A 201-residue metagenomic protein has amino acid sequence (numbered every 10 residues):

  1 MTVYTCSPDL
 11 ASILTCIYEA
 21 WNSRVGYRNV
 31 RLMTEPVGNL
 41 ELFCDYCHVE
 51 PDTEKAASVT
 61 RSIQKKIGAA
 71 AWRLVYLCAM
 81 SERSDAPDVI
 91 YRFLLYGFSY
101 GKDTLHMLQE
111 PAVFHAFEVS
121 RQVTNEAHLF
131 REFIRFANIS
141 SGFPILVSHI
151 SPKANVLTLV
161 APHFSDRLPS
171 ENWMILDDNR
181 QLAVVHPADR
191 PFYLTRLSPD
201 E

Functional and structural regions predicted by a protein language model:
M1-T53: N-terminal ordered "arm"
L10, H48-D52, R83, D166 (+1 more regions): Poly-acidic low-complexity segments
I13-S23, R92-Y96, L159-D166: Short, hydrophobic/amphipathic alpha-helical patches that form generic packing surfaces within helical domains
M33-R131: Charged, alpha-helical interface segments at or near domain boundaries
T104-R196: Internal, well-folded beta-alpha domain core
L197-E201: Polybasic, proline/glycine-rich intrinsically disordered low-complexity segments
